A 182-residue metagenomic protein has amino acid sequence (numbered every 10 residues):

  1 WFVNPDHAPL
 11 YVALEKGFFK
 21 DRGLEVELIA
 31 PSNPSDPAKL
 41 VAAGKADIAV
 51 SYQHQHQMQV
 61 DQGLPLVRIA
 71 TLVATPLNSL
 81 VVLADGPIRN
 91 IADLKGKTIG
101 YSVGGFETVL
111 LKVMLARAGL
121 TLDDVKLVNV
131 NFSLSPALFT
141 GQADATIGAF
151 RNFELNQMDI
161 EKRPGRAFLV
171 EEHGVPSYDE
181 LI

Functional and structural regions predicted by a protein language model:
V3-A30, M58-Q62, V109-A116: Short, polar/charged alpha-helical segment
A8, A74-L80, G86, G165-R166 (+1 more regions): Small-molecule pocket liners
F18-P31, A43-D47, A116-N129, Q142-D144 (+1 more regions): A local structural motif
L24-V26, A42-S51, G63-L66, K97-G100 (+2 more regions): Alpha-to-beta junction loops
L28-K39, Y52-H54, T75, L120-F139 (+2 more regions): Short helix-initiation/N-cap motifs at beta->coil->alpha
A46-I48, Q57, P65-L72, L77: Short beta-strand-centered segments that line the small-molecule binding cleft or hinge of alpha/beta clamshell
H54, S133-I182: Pocket-lining segment of extracytoplasmic ligand-binding domains
L83-T98: Flexible hinge/capping segments at coil-to-helix
